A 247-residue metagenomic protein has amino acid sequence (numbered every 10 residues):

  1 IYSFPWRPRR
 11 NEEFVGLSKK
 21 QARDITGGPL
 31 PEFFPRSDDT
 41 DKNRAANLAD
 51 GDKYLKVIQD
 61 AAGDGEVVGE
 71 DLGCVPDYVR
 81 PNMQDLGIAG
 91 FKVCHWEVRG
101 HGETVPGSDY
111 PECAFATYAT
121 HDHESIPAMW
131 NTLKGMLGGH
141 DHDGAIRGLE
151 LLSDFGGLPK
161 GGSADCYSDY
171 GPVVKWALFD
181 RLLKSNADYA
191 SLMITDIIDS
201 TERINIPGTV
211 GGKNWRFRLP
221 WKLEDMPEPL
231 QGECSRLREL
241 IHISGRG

Functional and structural regions predicted by a protein language model:
I1-G247: Catalytic cores of glycan-processing enzymes that make or break glycosidic bonds
